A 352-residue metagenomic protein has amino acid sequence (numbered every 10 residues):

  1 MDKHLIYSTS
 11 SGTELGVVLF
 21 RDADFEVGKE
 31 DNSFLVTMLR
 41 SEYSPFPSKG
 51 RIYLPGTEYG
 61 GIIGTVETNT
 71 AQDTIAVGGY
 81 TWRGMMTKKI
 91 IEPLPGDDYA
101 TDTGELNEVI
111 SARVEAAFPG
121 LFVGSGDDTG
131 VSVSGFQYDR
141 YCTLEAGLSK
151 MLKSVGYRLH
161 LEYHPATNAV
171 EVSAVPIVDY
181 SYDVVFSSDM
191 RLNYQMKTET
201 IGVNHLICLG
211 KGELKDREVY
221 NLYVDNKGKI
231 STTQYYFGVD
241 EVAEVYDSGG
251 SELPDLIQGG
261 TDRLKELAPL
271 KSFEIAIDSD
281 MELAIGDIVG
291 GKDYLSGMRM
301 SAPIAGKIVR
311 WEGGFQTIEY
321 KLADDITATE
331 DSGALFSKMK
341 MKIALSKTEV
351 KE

Functional and structural regions predicted by a protein language model:
M1-V18: Polar/acidic, low-complexity leader/linker segments enriched in S/T/G and N/D
E26-S41, D73-G84, C208, D262 (+3 more regions): Oligomerization/assembly interface segments of phage tail-like spikes and tubes
V36, G79, L94-G124, D139-H164 (+3 more regions): Amphipathic, non-transmembrane alpha-helical segments in extracytoplasmic/periplasmic proteins
R40-F122: Surface-exposed cap/loop segments at beta↔alpha junctions
R51-Y80, H160, G290-F315: Short beta-strand and beta-hairpin "edge-sheet" elements
E67-V77, T81-M86, S125-V203, I207: Short beta-strand-centered interaction patches in the first periplasmic/extracellular domains of large envelope
G84, I91-E108, I326-E352: Cys-His-centered catalytic/binding microenvironment captured across papain-like cysteine peptidases and homologous
V178-G314, I326-E330, M341-E352: Acidic, small/polar-enriched beta strand-loop surface segments
